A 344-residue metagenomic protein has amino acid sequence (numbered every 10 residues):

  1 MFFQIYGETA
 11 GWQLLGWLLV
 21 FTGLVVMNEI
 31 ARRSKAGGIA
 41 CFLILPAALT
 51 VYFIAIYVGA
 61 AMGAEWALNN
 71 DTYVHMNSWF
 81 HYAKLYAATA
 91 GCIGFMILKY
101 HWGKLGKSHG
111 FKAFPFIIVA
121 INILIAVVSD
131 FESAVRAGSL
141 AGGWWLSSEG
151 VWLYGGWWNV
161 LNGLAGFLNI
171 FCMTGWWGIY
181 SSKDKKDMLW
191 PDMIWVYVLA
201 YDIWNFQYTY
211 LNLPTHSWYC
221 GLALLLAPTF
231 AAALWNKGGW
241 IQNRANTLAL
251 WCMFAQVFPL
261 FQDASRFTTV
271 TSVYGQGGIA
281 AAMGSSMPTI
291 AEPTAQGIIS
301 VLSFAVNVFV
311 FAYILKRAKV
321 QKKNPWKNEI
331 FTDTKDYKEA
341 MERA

Functional and structural regions predicted by a protein language model:
M1-F2, M62-W79, E132-Y154, S265-A291: Membrane-interfacial helical/loop segments at transmembrane boundaries in membrane proteins
M1-W102: An N-terminal, globular interaction/scaffold subdomain
G7-V20, L45, V74-I93, K112-A126 (+3 more regions): Alpha-helical transmembrane segments of polytopic membrane proteins
L14, L19-V26, C220-R343: C-terminal transmembrane-bundle signature of multipass membrane proteins, characterized by strong activation on
G23-S34, I93-G106, T174-D184, F230-G238 (+2 more regions): C-terminal ends of transmembrane helices
R33-G37, K104-S108, W158-L161, I241 (+1 more regions): Short, structured coil/loop segments at alpha-helix boundaries
I44-W66, I93-H101, F116-S133, W195-L211 (+1 more regions): Hydrophobic alpha-helical transmembrane segments and adjacent interfacial helices in integral membrane proteins
G106-G238: Generic multipass alpha-helical transmembrane bundles of integral membrane proteins
